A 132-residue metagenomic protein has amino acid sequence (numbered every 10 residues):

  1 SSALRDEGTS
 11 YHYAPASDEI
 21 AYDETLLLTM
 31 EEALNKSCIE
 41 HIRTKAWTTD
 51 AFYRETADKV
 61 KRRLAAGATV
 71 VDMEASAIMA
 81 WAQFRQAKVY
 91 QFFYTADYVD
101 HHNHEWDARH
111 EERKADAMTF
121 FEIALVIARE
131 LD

Functional and structural regions predicted by a protein language model:
S1-D132: Glycine-rich phosphate- or other oxyanion-binding loops that anchor nucleotides, phosphorylated ligands
